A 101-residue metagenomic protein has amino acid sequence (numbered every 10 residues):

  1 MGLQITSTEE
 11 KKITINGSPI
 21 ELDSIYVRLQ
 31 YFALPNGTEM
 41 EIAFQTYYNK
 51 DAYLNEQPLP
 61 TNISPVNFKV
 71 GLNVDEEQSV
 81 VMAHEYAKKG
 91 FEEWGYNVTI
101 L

Functional and structural regions predicted by a protein language model:
M1-A43, Y47-L101: Viral virion structural and adsorption modules
